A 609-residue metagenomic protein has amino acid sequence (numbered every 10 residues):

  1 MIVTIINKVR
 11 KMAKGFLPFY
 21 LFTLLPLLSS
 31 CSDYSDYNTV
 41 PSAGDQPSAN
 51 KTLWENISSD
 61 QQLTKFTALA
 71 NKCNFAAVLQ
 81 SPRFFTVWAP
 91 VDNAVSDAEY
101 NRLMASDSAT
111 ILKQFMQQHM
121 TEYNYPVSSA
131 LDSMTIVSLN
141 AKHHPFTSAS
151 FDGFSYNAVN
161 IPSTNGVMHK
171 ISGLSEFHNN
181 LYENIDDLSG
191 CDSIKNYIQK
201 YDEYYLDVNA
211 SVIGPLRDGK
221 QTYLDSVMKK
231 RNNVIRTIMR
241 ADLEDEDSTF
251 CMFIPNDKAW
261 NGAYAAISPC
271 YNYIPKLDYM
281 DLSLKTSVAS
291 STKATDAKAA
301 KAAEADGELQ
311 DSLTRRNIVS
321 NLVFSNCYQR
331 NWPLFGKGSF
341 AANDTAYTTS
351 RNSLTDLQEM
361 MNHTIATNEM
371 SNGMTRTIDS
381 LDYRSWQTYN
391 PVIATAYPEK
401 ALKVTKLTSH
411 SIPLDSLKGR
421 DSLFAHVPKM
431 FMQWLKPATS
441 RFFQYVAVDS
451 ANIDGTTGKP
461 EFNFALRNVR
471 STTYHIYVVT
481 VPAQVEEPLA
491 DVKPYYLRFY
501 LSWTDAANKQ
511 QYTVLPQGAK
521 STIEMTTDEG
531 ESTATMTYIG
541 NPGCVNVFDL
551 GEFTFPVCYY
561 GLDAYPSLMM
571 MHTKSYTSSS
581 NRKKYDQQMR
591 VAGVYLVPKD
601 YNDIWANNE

Functional and structural regions predicted by a protein language model:
M1-L53: Bacterial Sec-dependent N-terminal signal peptides
C31-E609: Mature, structured domains of secreted/extracytosolic soluble proteins
